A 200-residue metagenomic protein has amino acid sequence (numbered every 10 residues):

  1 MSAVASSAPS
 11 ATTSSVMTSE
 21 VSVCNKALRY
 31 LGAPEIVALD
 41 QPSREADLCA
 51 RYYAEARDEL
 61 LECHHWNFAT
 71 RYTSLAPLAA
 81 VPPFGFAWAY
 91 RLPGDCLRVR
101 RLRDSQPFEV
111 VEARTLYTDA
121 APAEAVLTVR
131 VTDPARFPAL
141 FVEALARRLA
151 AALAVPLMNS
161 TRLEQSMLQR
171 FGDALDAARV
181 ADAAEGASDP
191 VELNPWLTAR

Functional and structural regions predicted by a protein language model:
M1-R51, A199-R200: Short, extreme N-terminal leader segments that mark the start of a protein/domain
A11, S15, S22-V23, R103-R200: Internal mixed-charge
A27-Y30, E59, A181: Short alpha-helical scaffold segments that flank and stabilize functional sites
L31-P34, C63, E185: Hydrophobic alpha-helical elements and their junctions with loops/disorder across both membrane and soluble proteins
E35, W88, G186-D189: Polar low-complexity intrinsically disordered regions enriched in Ser/Thr and small residues
L39-Q41, C96-R100, P122: N-terminal start-of-chain detector that recognizes signal peptides and the immediate post-cleavage beginning
P42-L60, L163-R179: Short secondary-structure subsegments characteristic of cysteine-rich extracellular domains
D47-T115, F137-L153, L157: Divalent metal-cofactor coordination and adjacent catalytic microenvironments
